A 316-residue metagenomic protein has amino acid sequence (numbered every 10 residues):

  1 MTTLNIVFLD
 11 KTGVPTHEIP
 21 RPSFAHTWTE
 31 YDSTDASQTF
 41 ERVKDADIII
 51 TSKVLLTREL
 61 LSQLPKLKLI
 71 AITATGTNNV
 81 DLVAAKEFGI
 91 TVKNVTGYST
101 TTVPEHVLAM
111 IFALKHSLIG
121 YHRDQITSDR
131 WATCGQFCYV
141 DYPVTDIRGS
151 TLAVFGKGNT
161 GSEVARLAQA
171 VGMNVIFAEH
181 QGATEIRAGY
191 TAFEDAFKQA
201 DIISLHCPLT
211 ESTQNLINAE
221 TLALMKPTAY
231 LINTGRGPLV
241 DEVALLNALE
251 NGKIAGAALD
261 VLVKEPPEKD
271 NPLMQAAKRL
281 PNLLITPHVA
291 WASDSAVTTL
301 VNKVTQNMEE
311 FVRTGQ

Functional and structural regions predicted by a protein language model:
M1-A46: N-terminal glycine-/charge-rich "phosphate-binding" loop or analogous flexible N-terminal tail
D32, T73-A74, I90-T101, E179: Short beta->alpha connector loops at strand-helix junctions that form conserved, small/polar/Pro-enriched
T57-L61, H180-P272: Rossmann-like adenosine-cofactor binding region
T96-T151: Phosphate-binding beta-alpha-beta segment of Rossmann-like dinucleotide-binding domains, i.e., the NAD(P)
T160: Hydrophobic/small residue at the entry helix of a nucleotide-binding pocket
T234-Q316: Rossmann-like dinucleotide-binding domain for NAD(H)/NADP(H)
